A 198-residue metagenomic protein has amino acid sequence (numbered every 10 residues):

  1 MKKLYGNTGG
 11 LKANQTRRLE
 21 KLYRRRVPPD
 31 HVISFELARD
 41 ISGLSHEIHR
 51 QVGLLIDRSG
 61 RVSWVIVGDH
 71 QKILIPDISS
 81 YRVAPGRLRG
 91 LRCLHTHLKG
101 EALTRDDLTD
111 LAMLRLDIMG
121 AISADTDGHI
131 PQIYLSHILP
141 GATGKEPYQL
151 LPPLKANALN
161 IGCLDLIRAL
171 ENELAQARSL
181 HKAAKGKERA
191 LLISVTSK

Functional and structural regions predicted by a protein language model:
M1-P85, P153-A183, K187-S197: Glycine-rich short-loop/terminal segments
N7, G100-I118, G144-A156: A broadly tuned preference for mixed-charge, low-complexity surface segments
H49-G53, R89-L91, L116-I118: Short, surface-exposed beta-edge/turn micro-motifs
G53-L55, V62-V65, L111, M119-A121 (+1 more regions): Generic structural hydrophobic/aromatic packing signal, biased to beta-strands
I56-G60, L98, A121-G128: Short, flexible beta-strand-to-coil junctions
V65-R115, A124: Short HxH-centered metal-ligating active-site micro-motif
I73, L116-M119, Q132-S136, I193 (+1 more regions): Generic preference for hydrophobic/aromatic residues in regular secondary structure cores
I118-L166: Long, charge-dense
